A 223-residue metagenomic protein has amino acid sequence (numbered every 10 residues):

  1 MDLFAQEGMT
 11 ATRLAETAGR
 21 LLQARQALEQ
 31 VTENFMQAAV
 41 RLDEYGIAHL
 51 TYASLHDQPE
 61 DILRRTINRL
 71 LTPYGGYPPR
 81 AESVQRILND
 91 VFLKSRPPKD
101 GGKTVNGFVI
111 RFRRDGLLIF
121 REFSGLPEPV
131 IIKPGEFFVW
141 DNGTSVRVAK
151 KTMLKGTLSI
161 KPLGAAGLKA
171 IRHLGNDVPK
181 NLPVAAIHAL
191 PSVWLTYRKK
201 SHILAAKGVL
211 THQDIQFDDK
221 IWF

Functional and structural regions predicted by a protein language model:
A5-T10, A15-F223: AMP-forming adenylation/ATP pyrophosphatase catalytic core
